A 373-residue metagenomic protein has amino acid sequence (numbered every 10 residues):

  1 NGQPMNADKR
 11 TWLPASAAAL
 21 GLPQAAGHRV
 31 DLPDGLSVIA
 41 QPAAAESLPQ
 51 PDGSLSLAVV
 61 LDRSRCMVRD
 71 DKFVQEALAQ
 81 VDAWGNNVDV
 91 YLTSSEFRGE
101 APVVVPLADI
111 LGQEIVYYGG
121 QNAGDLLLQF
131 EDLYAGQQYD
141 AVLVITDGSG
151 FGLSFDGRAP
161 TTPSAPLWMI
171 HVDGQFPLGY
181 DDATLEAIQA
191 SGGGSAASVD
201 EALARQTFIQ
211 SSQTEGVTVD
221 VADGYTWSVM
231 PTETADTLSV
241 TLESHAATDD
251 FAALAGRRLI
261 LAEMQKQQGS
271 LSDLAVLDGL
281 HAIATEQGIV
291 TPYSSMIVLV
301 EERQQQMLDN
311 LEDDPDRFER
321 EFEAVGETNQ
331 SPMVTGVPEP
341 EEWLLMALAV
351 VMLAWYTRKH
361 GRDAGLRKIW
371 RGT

Functional and structural regions predicted by a protein language model:
N1-V60, S198-G336: An acidic, Ser/Thr-enriched
Q50-D109, L126, E131, D140-T146: Von Willebrand factor
L55, W84-D89, A135-A141, T162-I170 (+2 more regions): Loop/turn elements at helix/coil->beta-strand transitions in domains of secreted/extracellular proteins
V60-V68, L111-G119, M264-L271: Second-shell loop/turn segments in exported
K72-F73, S94, E114, Q121 (+3 more regions): VWA/integrin I-like adhesion module and closely mimicked acidic/polar interface patches used
M333-L345: Juxtamembrane/start-of-transmembrane alpha-helix segments at the extracytoplasmic/lumenal side of membrane anchors
E342-R362: A cross-kingdom C-terminal cell-surface attachment/processing module
R362-T373: Cytoplasmic C-terminal tails of single-pass
